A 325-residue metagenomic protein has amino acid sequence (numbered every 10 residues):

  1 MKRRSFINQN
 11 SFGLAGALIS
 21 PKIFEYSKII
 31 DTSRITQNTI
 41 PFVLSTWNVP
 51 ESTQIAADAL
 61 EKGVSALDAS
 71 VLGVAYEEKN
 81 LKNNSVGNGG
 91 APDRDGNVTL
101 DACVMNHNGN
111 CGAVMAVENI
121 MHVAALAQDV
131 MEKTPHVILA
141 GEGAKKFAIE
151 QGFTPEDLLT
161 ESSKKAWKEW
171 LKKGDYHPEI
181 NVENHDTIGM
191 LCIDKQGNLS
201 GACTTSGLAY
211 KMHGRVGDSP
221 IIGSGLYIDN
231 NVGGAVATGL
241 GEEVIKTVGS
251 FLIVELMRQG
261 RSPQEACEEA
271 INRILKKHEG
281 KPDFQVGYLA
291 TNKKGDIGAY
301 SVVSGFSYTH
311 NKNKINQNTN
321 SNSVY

Functional and structural regions predicted by a protein language model:
M1-A15: N-terminal secretory signal peptides and thylakoid transit peptides that target proteins across membranes
R4-S5, P21, A75: Solvent-exposed, well-ordered amphipathic alpha-helical segments that flank/support binding or catalytic loops
S11, I29-Y325: Alpha/propeptide regions of enzymes that mature by internal proteolysis
G16-K22: Hydrophobic h-region of N-terminal signal peptides that target proteins for export in Gram-negative bacteria
I23, S27-K28: Binding-site signature for planar aromatic cofactors or substrates
